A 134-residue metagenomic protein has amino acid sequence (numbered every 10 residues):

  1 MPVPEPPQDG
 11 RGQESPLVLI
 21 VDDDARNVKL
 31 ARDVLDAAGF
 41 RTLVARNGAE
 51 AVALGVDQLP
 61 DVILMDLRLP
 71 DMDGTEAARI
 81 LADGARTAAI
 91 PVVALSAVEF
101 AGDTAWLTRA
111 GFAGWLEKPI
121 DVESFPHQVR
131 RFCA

Functional and structural regions predicted by a protein language model:
M1-L19, E123-A134: Non-catalytic signal-transmission and effector/linker regions of two-component phosphorelay proteins
R26, R46-E50, D73-R79: Acidic catalytic/metal-coordinating carboxylates
V28, P70, F100: The feature encodes the CheY-like receiver
K29-A37: Charged docking surfaces used in two-component/phosphorelay signaling
R32, E76, E99-L116, H127 (+1 more regions): Alpha4 helix (beta4-alpha4-beta5 surface) of REC/receiver domains from two-component response regulators
G39-R46, L54, L116: Short hydrophobic/Thr-rich beta-strand motif most characteristic of the beta2 strand and flanking loop of CheY-like
A53, T75-A88: Short amphipathic alpha-helix used as the core "switch/output" element in two-component signaling
D66, S96: Active-site residues of response regulator receiver
